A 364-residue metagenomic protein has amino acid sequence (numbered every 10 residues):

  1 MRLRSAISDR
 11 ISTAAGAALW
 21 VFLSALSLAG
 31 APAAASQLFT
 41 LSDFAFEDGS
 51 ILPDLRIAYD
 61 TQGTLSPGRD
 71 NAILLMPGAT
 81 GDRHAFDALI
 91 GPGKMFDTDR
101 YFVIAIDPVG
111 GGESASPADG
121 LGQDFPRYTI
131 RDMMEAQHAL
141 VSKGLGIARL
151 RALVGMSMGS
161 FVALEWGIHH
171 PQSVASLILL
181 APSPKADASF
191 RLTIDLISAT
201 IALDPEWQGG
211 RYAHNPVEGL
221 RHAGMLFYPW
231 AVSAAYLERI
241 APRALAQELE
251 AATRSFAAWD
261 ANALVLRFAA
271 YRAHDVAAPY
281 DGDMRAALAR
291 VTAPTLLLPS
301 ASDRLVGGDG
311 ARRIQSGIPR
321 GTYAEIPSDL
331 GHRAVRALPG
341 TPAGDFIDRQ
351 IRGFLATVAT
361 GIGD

Functional and structural regions predicted by a protein language model:
P32-L75, R83, T360-D364: Catalytic-loop region of hydrolases
R56-G120: N-terminal cap/lid subdomain of alpha/beta-hydrolase-fold enzymes
R131-R151: Conserved acidic catalytic loop of the alpha/beta-hydrolase fold
R149-A188: Conserved hydrolase catalytic core segment
S173, I178-R254: Alpha/beta-hydrolase-fold enzymes
V291, L297-P299: Short beta-strand/loop motif that positions the catalytic acidic residue of the alpha/beta-hydrolase fold
R304-G310: Conserved alpha/beta-hydrolase "acid-adjacent" motif
G321-D364: Catalytic active-site module of serine/aspartate enzymes centered on a nucleophile-bearing elbow/loop
